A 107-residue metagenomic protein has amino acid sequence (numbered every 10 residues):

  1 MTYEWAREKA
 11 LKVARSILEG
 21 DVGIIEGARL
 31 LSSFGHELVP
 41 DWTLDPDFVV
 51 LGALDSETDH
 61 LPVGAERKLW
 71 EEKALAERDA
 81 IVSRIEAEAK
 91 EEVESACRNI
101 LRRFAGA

Functional and structural regions predicted by a protein language model:
M1-A107: Acidic, Ser/Pro/Thr-rich low-complexity regulatory regions and the short amphipathic helical interaction modules they
